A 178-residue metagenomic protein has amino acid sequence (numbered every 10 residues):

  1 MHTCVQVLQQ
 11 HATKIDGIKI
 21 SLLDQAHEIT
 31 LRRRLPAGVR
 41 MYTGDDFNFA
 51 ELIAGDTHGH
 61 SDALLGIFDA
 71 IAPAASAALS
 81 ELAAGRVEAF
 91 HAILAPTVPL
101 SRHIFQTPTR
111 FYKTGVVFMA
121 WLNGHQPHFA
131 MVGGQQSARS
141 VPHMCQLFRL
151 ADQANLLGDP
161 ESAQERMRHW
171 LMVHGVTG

Functional and structural regions predicted by a protein language model:
M1-F111: Catalytic alpha/beta core domains of metabolic enzymes, predominantly
A72-G178: C-terminal alpha-helical cap/extension of soluble enzyme domains
